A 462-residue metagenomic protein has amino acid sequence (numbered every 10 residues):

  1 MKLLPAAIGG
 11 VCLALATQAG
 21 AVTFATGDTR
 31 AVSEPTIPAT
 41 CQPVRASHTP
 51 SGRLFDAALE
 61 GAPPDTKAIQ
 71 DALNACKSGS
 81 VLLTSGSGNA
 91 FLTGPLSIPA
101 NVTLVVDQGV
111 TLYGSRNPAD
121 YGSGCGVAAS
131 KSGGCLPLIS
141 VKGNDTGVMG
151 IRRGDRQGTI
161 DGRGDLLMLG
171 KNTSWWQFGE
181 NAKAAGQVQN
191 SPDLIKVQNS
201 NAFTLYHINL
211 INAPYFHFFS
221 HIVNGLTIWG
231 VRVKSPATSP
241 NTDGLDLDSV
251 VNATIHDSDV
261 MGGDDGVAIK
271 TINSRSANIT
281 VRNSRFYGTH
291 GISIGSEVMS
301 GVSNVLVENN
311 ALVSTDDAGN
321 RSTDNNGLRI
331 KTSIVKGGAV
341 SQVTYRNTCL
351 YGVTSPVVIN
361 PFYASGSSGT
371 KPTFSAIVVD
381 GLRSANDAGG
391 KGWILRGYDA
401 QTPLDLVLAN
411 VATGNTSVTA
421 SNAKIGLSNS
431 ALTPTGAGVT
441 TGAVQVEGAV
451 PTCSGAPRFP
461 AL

Functional and structural regions predicted by a protein language model:
K2-T103, Q108-N199, T204-Y206, W229-V231 (+3 more regions): Extracellular "leader-to-stem" segments immediately downstream of a signal peptide or signal-anchor in secreted/lumenal
A21, N89-T93, P99, G263 (+6 more regions): Flexible loop/turn segments at secondary-structure boundaries
I69-A75, A90-A100, S115, G147-G150 (+6 more regions): Short, T/G/N/S-enriched strand-turn elements that build extracellular solenoid repeat scaffolds
N89-L92, A128-I139, N181-D193, T242 (+4 more regions): Glycine-rich, flexible loop segments associated with nucleotide phosphate handling
L92-T93, S115-N117, R163-L166, P214-S220 (+9 more regions): Short glycine/acidic-rich loop motifs that flank beta-strands on beta-rich extracellular proteins
Q108-G109, N144-G158, N201-I211, N224-P236 (+8 more regions): Right-handed parallel beta-helix
A318-L462: Extracellular beta-rich repeat passengers
